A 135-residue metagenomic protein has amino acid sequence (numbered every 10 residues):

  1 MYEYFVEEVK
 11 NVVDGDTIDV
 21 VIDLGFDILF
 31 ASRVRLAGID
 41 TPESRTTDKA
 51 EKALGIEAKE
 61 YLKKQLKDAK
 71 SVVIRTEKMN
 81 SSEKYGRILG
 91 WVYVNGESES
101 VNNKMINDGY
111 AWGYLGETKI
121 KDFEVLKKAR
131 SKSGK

Functional and structural regions predicted by a protein language model:
M1-K135: Small beta-barrel nucleic-acid-binding modules, primarily SNase/OB-fold domains and secondarily Tudor-like barrels
